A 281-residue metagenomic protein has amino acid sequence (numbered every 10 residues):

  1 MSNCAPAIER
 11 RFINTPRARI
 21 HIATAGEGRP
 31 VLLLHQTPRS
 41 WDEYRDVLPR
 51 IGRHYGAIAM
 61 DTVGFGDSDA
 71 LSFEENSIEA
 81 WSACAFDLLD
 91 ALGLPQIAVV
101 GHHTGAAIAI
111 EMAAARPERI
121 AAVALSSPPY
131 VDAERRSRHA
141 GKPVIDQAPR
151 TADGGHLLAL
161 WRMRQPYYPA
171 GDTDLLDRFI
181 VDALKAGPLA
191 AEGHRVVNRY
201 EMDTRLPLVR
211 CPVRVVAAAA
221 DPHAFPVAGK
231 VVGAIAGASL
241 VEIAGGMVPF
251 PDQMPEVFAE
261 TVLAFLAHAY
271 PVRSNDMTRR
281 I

Functional and structural regions predicted by a protein language model:
M1-R19: N-terminal cap/lid segment of alpha/beta-hydrolase-fold proteins
P16-D69: Conserved HGGG/HGGXW glycine-rich cap/lid loop of the alpha/beta-hydrolase fold
R45-D46, I58-V100, T104, E256 (+1 more regions): Active-site loop/oxyanion-hole signature of alpha/beta-hydrolase fold enzymes
I110-A115, A121-A152: Flexible "cap/lid" loop of the alpha/beta hydrolase fold
R135, R150-L208: Conserved alpha/beta-hydrolase catalytic His-Asp/Glu region
V209, V215-A217: Short beta-strand/loop motif that positions the catalytic acidic residue of the alpha/beta-hydrolase fold
P222-V227: Conserved alpha/beta-hydrolase "acid-adjacent" motif
A238-I281: Catalytic active-site module of serine/aspartate enzymes centered on a nucleophile-bearing elbow/loop
